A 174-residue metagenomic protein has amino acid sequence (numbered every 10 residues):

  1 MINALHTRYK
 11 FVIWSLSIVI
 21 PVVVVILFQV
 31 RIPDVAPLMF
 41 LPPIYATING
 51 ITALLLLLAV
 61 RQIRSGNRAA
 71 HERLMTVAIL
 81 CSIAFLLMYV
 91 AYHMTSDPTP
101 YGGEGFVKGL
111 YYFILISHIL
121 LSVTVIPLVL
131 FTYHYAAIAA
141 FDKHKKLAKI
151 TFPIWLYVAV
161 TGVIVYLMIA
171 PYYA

Functional and structural regions predicted by a protein language model:
M1-A174: Alpha-helical membrane insertion/targeting regions
